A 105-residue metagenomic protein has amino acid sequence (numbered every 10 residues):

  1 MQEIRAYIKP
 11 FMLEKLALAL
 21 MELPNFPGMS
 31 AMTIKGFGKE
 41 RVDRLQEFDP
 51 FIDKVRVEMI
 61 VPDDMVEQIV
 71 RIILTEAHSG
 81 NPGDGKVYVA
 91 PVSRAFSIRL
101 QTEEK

Functional and structural regions predicted by a protein language model:
M1-K105: Positively charged, small/polar-rich N-terminal and surface patches that mediate targeting and assembly and bind
